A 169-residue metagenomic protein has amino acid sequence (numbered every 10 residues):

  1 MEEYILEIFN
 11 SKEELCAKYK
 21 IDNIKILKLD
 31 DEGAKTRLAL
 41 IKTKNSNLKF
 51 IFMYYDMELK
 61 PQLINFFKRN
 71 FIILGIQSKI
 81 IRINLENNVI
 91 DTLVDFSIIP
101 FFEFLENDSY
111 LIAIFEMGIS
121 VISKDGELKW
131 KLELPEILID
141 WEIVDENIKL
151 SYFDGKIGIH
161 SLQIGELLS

Functional and structural regions predicted by a protein language model:
E2-D30, I51-R69, D95-S109, L134-N147: Repeated scaffold domains used in trafficking and secretory/extracellular systems, primarily beta-propellers
I5, D140-S169: Acidic, small-residue rich beta-repeat scaffolds with periodic aromatic anchors
A34, K68, I76-S78, E86 (+5 more regions): Short loop/turn segments that connect beta-strands within the blades of beta-propeller domains, predominantly WD40
L40-M57, V89-P100, E127-L134, L168-S169: Aromatic (tryptophan-biased) beta-strands that constitute blades/sheets of beta-rich domains
K44-I90: A glycine-rich, hydrophobic loop/mini-helix early in the fold
I81, S120-V121, G158: WD40 beta-propeller blade core
L85-N88, S123-E127, L162-I164: Short loop/turn segments that connect beta-strands within beta-propeller blades
I114-I137: Acidic, glycine-rich flexible loop segments
